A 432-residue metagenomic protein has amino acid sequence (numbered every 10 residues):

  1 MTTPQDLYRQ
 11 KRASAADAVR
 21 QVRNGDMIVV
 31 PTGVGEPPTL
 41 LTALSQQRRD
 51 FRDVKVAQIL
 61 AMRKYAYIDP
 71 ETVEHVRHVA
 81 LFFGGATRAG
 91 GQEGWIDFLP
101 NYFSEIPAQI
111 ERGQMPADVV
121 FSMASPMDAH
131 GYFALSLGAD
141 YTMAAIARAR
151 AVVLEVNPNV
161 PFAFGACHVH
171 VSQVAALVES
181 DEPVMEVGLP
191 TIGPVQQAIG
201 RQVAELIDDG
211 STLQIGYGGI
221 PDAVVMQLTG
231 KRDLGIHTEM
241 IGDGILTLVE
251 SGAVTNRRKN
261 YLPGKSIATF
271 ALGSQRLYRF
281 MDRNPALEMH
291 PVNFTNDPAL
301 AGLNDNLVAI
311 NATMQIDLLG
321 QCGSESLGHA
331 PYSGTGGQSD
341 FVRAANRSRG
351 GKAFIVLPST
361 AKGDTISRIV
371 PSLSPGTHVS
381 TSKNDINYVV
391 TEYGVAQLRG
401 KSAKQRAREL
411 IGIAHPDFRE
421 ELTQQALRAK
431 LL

Functional and structural regions predicted by a protein language model:
M1-L432: Conserved alpha/beta enzyme-core scaffold
